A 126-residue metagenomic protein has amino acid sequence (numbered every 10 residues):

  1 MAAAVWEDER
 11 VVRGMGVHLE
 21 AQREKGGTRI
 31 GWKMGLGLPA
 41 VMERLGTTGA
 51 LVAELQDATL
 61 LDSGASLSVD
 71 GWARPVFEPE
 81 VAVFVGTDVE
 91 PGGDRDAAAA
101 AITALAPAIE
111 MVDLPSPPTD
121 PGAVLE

Functional and structural regions predicted by a protein language model:
M1-E126: Catalytic-core "active-site belt" of small-molecule-metabolizing enzymes, emphasizing His/Asp/Glu-rich regions
